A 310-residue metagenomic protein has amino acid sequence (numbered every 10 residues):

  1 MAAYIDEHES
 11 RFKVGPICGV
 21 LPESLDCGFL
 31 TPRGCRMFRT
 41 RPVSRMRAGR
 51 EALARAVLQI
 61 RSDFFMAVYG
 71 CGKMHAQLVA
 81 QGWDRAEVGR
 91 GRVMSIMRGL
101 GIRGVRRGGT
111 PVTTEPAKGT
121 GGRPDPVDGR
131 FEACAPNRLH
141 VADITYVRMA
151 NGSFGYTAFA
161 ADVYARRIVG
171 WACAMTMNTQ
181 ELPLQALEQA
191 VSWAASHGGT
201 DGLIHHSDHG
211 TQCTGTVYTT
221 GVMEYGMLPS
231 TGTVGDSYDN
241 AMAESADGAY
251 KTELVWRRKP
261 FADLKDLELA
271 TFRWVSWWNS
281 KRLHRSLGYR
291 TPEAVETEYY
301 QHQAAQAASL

Functional and structural regions predicted by a protein language model:
M1-L310: Charged DNA-binding/catalytic regions of mobile-element recombinases
